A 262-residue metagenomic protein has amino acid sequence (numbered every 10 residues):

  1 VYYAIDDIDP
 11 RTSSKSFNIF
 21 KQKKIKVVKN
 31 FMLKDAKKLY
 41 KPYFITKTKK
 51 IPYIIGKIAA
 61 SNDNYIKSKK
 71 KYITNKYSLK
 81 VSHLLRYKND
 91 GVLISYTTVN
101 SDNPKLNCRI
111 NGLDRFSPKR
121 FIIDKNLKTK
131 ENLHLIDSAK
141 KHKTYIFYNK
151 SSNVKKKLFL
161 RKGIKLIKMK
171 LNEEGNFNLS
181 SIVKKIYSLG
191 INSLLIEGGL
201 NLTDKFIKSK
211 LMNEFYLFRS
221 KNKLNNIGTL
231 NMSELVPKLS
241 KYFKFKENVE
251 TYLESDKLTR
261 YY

Functional and structural regions predicted by a protein language model:
V1-K37: Active-site loop-to-helix "anion-binding N-cap" substructures in soluble metabolic enzymes
Y2, D6, S13-K15, T46 (+1 more regions): Enzymes that bind and transform nitrogen-containing heteroaromatic metabolites
K38-Y43: Conserved phosphate-binding catalytic cores of ATP/NTP-utilizing and phosphoryl-transfer enzymes
